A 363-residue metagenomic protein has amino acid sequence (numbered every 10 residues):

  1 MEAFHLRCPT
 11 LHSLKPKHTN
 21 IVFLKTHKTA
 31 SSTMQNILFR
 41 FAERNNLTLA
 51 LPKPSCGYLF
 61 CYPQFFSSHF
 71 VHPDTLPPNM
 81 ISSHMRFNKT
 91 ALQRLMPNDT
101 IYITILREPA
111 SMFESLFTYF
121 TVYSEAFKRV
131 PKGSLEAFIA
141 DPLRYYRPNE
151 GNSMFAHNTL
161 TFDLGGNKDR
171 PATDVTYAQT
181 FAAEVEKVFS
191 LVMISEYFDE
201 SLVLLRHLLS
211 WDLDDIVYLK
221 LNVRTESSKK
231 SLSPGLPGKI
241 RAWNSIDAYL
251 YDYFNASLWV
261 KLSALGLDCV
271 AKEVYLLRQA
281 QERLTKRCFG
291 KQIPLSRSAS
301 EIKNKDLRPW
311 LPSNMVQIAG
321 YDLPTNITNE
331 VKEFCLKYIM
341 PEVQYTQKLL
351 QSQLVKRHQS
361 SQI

Functional and structural regions predicted by a protein language model:
M1-L191, E196, H207, W211-I363: Lumenal/extracellular "mature" regions of secretory-pathway glycan-modifying transferases
E200: Mid-domain beta-loop-alpha active-site segment that forms a flexible, acidic cofactor/metal-binding surface
